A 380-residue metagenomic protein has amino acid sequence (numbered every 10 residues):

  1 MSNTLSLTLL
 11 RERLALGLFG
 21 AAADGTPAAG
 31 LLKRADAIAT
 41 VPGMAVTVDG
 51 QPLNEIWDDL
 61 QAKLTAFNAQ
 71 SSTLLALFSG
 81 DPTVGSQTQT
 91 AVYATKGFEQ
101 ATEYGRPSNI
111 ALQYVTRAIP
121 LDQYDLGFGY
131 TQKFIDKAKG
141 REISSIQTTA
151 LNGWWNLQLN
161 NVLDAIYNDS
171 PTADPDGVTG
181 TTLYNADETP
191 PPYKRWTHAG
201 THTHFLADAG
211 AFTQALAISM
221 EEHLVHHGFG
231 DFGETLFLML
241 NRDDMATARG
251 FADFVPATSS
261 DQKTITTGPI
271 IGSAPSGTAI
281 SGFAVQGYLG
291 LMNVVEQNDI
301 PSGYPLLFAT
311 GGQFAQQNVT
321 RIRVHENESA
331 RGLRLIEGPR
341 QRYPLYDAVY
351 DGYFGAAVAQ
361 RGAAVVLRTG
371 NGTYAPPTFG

Functional and structural regions predicted by a protein language model:
M1-S71, A375-G380: N-terminal alpha-helical "arm" segments
T8-A15, F19-A21, G25, P190-H204 (+1 more regions): Sequence/fold signature of self-assembling virion shell proteins
Q61-L126: Assembly/oligomerization interface modules of large self-assembling protein complexes
A69-G80, F229-L236, I265-I271: Short glycine-rich, low-complexity/disordered patches
A118-T182, L238, A348: Long, contiguous amphipathic alpha-helices that act as assembly "spine/axial" helices in icosahedral shell and virion
D122-Y124, D231-E234, Y288-G290: Short, well-ordered loop/turn elements at secondary-structure boundaries
Q132-F134, R242-D244, N298: Short, flexible loop/turn elements at secondary-structure junctions
P175-T266: Extended, solvent-exposed, turn-rich assembly/linker loops in the middle of proteins
